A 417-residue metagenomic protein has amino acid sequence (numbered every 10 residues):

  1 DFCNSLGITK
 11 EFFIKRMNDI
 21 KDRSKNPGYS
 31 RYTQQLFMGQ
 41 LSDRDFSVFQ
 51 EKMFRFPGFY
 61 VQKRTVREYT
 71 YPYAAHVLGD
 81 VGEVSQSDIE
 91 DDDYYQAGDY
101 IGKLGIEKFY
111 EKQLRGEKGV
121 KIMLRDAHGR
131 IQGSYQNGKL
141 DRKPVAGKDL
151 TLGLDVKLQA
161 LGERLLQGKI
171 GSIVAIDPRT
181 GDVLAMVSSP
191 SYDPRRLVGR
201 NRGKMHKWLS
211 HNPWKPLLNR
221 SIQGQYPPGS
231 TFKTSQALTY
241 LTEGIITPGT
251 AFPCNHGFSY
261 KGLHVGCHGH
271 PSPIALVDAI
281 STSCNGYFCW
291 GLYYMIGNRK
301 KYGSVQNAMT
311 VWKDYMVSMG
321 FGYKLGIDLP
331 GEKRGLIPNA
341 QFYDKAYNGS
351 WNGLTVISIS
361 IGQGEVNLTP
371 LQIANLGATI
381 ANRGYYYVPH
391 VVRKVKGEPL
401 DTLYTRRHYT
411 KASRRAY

Functional and structural regions predicted by a protein language model:
D1-G203, Q225, A308-S318, S358-S360 (+1 more regions): Periplasmic/cell-envelope proteins involved in peptidoglycan metabolism and beta-lactam response
D126-D141, R179-T231, S235-Y417: Beta-lactam-recognizing serine transpeptidase/beta-lactamase-like catalytic domain environment
